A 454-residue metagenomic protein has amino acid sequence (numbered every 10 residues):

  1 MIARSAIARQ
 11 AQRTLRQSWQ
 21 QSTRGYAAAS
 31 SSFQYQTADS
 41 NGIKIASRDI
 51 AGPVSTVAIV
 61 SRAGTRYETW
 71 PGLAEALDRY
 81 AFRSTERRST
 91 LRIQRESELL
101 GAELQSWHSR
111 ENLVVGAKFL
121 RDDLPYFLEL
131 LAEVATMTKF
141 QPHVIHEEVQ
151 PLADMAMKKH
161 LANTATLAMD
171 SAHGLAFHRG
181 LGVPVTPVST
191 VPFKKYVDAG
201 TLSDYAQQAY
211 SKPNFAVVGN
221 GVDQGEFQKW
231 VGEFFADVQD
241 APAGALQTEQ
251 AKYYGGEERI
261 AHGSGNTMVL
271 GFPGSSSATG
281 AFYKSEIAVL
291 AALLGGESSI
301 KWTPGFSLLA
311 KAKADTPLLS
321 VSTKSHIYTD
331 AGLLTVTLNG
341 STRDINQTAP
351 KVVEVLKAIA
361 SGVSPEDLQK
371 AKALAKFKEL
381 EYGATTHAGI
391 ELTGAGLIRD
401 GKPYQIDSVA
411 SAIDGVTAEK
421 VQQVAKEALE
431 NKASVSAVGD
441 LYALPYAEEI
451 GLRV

Functional and structural regions predicted by a protein language model:
M1-R95, S203-A312, S434-V454: His/Glu-rich zincin catalytic helix
I2-W19, R92-Q250, K313-V454: Charge-rich, well-structured scaffold segments of protease-associated domains
